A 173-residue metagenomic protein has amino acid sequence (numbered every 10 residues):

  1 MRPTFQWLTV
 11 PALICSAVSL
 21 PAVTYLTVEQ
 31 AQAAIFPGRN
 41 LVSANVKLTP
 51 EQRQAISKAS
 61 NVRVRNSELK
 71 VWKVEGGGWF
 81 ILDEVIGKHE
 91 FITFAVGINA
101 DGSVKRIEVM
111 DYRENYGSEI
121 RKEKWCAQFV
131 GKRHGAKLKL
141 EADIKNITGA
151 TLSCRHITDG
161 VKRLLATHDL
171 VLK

Functional and structural regions predicted by a protein language model:
M1-L8: Bacterial N-terminal signal peptides that target proteins for export
L8-A17: Bacterial N-terminal signal peptides
L20-I147, T151-R155, D159-K173: Flexible, solvent-exposed loop/hinge segments and secondary-structure transition points
